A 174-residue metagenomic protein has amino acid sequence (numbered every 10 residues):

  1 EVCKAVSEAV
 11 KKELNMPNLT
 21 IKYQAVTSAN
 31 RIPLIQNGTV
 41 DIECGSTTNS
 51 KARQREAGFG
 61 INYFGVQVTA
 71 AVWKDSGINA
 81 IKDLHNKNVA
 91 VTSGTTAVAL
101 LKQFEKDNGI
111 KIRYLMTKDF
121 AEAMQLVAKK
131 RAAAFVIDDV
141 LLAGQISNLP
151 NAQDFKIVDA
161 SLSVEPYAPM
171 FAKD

Functional and structural regions predicted by a protein language model:
E1, I81-V98: Short loop->beta-strand "edge-of-pocket" segments that line small-molecule binding or catalytic clefts across diverse
V2-C3, N30-L34, A123-L126, A132 (+1 more regions): Short, hydrophobic alpha-helical packing/hinge segments within bilobed ligand-binding/sensory domains
K4, E8, N15-D83, K156-S161: Acidic, polar ligand-binding/catalytic clefts
K4-T20, A97-M116, I146-A152: Ligand-binding cleft/hinge of the Venus flytrap
I21-Q24, N86-A90, R113: Short, well-ordered beta-strand elements
T27, K118-D119, D138: Short loop/turn segments at beta->alpha junctions
D41-I42, A133-A134, A168: Short, Asp-centered acidic motifs that coordinate Mg2+ and/or phosphate in catalytic or ligand-binding sites
Y63-V72, D139-V140, I146-D174: Periplasmic-binding protein-like
